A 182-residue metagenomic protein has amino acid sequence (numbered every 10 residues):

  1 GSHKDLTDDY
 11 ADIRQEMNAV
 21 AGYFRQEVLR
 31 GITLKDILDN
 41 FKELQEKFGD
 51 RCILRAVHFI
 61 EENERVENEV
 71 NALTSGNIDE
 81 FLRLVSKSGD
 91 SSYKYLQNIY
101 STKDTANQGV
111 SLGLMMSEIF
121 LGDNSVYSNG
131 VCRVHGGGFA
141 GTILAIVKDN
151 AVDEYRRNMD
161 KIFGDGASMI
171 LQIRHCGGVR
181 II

Functional and structural regions predicted by a protein language model:
G1-R133, A145-I182: C-terminal nucleotide
G137-I143: N-terminal pre-core extensions flanking Radical SAM catalytic domains
